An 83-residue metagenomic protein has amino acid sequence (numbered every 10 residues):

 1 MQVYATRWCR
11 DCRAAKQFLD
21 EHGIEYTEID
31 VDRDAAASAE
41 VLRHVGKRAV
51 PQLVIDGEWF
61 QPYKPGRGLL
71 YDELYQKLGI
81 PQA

Functional and structural regions predicted by a protein language model:
M1-E25: Local sequence-structure signature of Cys/Sec-based thiol-disulfide redox active-site neighborhoods
R10, D32, Q61: Nucleotide phosphate-binding site architecture
F18, L42-R43, R67-L69: Non-catalytic interaction surface on structured domains
G23-S38, K47: Thiol-based oxidoreductase modules, predominantly thioredoxin-like and allied folds used for disulfide exchange
D34, V41, G57: Positions that flank functional sites
R43-H44, I80: Rhodanese-like catalytic fold shared by cysteine-dependent sulfurtransferases and DSP/PTP-type phosphatases
V45-I55: Structural micro-motif
I55-A83: Non-catalytic, surface beta->alpha helical segment in thiol-disulfide oxidoreductase systems
